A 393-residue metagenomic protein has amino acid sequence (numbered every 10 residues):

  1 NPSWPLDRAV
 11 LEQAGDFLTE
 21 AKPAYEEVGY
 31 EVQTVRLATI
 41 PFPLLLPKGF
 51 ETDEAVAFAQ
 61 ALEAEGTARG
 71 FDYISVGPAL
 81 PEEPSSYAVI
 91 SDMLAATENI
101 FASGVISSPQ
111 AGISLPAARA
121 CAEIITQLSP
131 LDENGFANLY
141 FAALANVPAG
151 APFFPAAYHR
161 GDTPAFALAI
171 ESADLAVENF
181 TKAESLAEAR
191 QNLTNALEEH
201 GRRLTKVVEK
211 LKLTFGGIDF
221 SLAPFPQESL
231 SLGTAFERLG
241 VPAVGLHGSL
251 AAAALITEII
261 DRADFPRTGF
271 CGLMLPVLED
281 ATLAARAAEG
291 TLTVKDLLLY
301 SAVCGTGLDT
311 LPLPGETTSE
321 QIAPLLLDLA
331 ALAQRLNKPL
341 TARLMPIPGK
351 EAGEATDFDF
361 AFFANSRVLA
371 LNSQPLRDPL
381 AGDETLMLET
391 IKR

Functional and structural regions predicted by a protein language model:
N1-R393: Anaerobic metallocofactor- and corrinoid-dependent redox/one-carbon enzyme cores, especially those from methanogenesis
